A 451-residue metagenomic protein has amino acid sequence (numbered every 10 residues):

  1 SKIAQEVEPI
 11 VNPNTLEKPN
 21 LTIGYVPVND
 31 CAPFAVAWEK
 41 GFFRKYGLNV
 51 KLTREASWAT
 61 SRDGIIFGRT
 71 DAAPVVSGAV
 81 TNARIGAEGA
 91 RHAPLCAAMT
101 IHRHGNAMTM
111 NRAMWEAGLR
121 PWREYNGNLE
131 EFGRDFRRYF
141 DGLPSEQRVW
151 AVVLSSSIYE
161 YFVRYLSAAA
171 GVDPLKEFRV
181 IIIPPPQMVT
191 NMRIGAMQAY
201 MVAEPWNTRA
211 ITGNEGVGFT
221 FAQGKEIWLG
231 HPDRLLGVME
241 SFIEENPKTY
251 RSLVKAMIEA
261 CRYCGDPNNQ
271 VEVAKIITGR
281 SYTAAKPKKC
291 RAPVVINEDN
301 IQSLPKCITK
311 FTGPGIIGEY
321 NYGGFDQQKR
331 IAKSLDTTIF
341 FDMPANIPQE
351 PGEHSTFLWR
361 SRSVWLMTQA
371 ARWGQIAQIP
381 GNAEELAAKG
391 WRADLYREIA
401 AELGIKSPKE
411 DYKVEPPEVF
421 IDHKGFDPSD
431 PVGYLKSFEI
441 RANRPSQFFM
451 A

Functional and structural regions predicted by a protein language model:
I3, V364-A451: Conserved C-terminal helix/tail region of periplasmic/extracytoplasmic solute-binding proteins
I3-I181, M197-G230, V419-D422, P428-P431 (+1 more regions): Short, glycine-/small- and polar/acidic-enriched structural segments that line small-molecule recognition paths
R54, W58, I101, S156-E160 (+7 more regions): Solvent-exposed, acidic/flexible segments
M108-T109, L235-V238, F242-I243: Short glycine- and hydrophobic/aromatic-rich loop-to-beta-strand nucleating segment in the catalytic cores
D173-F178, E244-S252: Inter-helical turn/loop segments and adjacent helix faces that build the functional surface of alpha-helical bundle
P247-R392: Secondary-structure end/capping motifs
